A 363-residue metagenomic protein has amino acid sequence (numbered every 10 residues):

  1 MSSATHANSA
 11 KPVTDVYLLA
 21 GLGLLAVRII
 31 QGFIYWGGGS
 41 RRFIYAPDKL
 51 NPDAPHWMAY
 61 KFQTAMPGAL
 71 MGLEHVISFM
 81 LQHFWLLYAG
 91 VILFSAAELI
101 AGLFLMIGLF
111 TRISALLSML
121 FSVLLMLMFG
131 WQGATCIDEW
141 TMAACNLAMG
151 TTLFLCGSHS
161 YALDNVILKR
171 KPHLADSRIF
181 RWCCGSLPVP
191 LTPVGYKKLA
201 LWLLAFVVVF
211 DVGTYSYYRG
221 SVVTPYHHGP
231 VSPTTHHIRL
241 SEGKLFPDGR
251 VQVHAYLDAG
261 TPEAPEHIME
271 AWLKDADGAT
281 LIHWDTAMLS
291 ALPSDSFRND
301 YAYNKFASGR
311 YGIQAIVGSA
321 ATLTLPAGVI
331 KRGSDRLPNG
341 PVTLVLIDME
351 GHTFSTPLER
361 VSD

Functional and structural regions predicted by a protein language model:
M1-G72, I77-F79, F84-F94, F110-D363: Extended, low-polarity transmembrane helix blocks
A101-F110: Transmembrane alpha-helix interface/packing and boundary motifs in multi-pass membrane proteins, characterized by
